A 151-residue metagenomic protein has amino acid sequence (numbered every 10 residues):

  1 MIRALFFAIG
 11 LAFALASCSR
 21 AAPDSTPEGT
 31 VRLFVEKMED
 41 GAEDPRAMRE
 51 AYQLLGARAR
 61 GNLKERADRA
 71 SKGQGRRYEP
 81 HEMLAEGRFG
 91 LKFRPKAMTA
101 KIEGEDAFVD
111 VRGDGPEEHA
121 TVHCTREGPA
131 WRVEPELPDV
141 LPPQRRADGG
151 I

Functional and structural regions predicted by a protein language model:
M1-A16: Sec-dependent bacterial lipoprotein signal peptides
F13, G61, V140-P142: Flexible, glycine-rich phosphate/dinucleotide-binding loops and adjacent beta-alpha linkers at cofactor/substrate
S17-A47: Short, low-complexity N-terminal intrinsically disordered segments enriched in polar/charged residues
S19-P23, R60-L63, D68-E117: Surface-exposed, charged secondary-structure patches
R32, F93, I102-G104, P142-P143 (+1 more regions): Extracellular glycan-interacting surfaces
V35-E43, Q53-R60, K64: Sec-exported extracytoplasmic/periplasmic mature domains
F108-D110, E117-I151: Short beta-strand edge/turn micro-motifs at domain boundaries
